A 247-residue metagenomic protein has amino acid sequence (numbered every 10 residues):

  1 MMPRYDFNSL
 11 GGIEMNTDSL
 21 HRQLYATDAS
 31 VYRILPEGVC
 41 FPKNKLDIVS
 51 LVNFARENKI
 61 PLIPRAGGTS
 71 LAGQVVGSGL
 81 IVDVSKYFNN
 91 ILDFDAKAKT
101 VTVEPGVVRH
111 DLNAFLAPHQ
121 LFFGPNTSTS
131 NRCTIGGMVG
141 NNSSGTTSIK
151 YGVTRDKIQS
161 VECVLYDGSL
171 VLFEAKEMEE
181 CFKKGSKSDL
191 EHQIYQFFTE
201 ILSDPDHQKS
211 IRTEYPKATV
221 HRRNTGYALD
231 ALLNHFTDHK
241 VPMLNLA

Functional and structural regions predicted by a protein language model:
M1-E57, G67-K99, S128: N-terminal flexible segment immediately upstream of the FAD-binding catalytic core in FAD-dependent oxidoreductases
E57-N58, H119: Helix C-cap/helix->beta junction micro-motif
K59, R65-A66, D167: Charged/polar interaction segments and conserved charged motifs
I60-P61, F122: Residue-level detector of anion-binding/catalytic polar loops
N90-D93, V101-A247: FAD-binding subdomain of flavoenzyme oxidoreductases
